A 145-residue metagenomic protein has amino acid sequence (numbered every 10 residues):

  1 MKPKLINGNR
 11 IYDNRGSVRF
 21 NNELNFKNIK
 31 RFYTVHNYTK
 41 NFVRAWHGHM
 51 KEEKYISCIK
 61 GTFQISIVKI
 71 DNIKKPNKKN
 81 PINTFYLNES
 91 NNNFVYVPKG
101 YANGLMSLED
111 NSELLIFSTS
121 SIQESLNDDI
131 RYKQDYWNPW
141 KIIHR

Functional and structural regions predicted by a protein language model:
M1-S90, D110-R145: Non-catalytic, conserved peripheral segments adjacent to functional cores
Y86-D110: Conserved metal-binding segment of the jelly-roll/cupin
